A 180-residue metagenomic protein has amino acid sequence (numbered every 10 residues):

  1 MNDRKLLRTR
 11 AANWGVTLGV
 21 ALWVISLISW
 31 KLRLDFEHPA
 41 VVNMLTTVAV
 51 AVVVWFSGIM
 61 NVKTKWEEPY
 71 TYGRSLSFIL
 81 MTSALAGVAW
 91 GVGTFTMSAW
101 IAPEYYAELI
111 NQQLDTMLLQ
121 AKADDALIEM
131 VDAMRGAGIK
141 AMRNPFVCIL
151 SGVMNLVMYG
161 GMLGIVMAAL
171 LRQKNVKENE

Functional and structural regions predicted by a protein language model:
M1-K5, L171-E180: Short, charged juxtamembrane terminal tails flanking transmembrane helices
M1-V62: Transmembrane alpha-helical insertion/packing segments
T9, N13-T17, S77-A86: Alpha-helical transmembrane segments of multi-pass membrane proteins
L18-S29, V50, V54, A86-W90 (+4 more regions): Alpha-helical transmembrane segments of multipass membrane proteins
I59-R74: Membrane-helix interface/capping segments
V92-A121: Functional transmembrane-helix hotspots
M117-R143: Short membrane-interface loop/juxtamembrane segments of multi-pass integral membrane proteins
R135-G161: Individual transmembrane alpha-helix segments
